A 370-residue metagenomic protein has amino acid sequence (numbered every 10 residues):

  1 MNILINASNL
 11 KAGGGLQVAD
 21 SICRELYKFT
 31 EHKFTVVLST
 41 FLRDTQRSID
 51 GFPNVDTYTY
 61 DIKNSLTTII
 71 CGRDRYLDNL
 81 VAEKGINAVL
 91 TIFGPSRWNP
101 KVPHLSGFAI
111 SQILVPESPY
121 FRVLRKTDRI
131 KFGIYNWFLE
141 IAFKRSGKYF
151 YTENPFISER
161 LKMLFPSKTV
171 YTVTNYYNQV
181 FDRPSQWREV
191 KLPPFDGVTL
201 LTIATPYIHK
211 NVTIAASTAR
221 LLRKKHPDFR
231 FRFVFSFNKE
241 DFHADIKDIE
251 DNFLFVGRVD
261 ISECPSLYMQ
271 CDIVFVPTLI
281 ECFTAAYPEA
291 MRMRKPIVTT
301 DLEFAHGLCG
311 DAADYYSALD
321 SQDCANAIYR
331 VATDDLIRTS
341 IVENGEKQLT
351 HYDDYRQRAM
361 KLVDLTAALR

Functional and structural regions predicted by a protein language model:
L4, K191-K210, A216-A219: Conserved donor-binding/catalytic core segment of Leloir-type glycosyltransferases
V55, H243-P265: Nucleotide-activated donor-binding/catalytic signature segment of Leloir-type glycosyltransferases, i.e., the conserved
D74-L77, S266-C271: Short alpha-helical donor nucleotide-sugar binding micro-motif in glycosyltransferases
D128-F150: Membrane-proximal helix-turn-helix segments that form the acceptor-binding/catalytic region of lipid-linked
L279: Aromatic "clamp/platform" in nucleotide-sugar-dependent glycosyltransferases that forms part of the donor/acceptor
P296-T299: Short hydrophobic beta-strand element within catalytic cores of glycosyltransferases and related nucleotide-activated
D314-Q322, R330-D335: Conserved acidic donor-binding segment of nucleotide-sugar-dependent glycosyltransferases
L336-A367: A charged, aromatic-enriched C-terminal amphipathic alpha-helix characteristic of glycosyltransferases across folds
